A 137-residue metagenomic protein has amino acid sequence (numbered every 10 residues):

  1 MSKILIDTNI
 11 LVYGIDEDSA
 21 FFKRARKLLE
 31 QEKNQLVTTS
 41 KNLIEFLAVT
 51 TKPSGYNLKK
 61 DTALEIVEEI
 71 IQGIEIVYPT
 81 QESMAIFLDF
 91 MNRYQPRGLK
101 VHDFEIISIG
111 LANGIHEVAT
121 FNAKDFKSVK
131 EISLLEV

Functional and structural regions predicted by a protein language model:
M1-K3, I107-V137: Acidic, PIN/NYN-like endoribonuclease modules and their adjacent C-terminal/linker elements
M1-T38, P53-E65: Short, well-structured N-terminal submotif of metal-dependent ribonuclease cores
T8, S40, K100-F104: Conserved glycosyltransferase catalytic-site signature
Y13-I15, V49, V129: Residues that scaffold the ATP/ADP-binding catalytic core of kinase and kinase-like folds
Q31-E32, V49, P53, G73-V77 (+1 more regions): Alpha-helix C-capping/helix-to-loop hinge sites
E75-F121: Active-site neighborhoods of divalent-metal-dependent phosphate/nucleic-acid chemistry enzymes
